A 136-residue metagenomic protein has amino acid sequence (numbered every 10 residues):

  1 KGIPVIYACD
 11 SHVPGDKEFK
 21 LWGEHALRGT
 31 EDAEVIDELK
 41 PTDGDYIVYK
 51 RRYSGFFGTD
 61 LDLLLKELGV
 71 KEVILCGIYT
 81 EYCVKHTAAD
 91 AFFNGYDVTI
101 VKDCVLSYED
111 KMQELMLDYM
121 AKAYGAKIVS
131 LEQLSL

Functional and structural regions predicted by a protein language model:
G2-I3, Y96: A short helix->loop->beta-strand "cap" motif at the edges of active sites that frequently abuts
I3-S11, V101: Short beta-strand segments at enzyme active-site cores
S11-G15, V105-L106: Solvent-exposed loop/turn segments at secondary-structure junctions within structured extracellular/periplasmic domains
D16-G23: Metal-dependent catalytic neighborhoods of phosphoester/phosphodiester hydrolases
G23-L136: Active-site-adjacent betaalpha module
